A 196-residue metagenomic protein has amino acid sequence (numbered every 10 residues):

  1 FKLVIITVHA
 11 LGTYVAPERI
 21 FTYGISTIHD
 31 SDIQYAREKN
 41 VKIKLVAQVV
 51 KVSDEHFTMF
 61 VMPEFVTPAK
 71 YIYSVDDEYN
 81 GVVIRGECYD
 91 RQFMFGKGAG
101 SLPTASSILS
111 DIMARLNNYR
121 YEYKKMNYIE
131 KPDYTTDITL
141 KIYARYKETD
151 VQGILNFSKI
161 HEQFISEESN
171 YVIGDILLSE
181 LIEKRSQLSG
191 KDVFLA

Functional and structural regions predicted by a protein language model:
F1-S74, Y79-G81: Substrate-binding/catalytic subdomain of NAD(P)-dependent oxidoreductase enzymes
V15-F21, H29, I84, R120-E130 (+1 more regions): Short, solvent-exposed coil/turn linker segments
I33-I43, R91-A99, P103, I138 (+1 more regions): Short secondary-structure transition/capping segments
A47-V49, F65-T67, C88, G98 (+2 more regions): A broadly conserved detector of short glycine/acidic/proline-rich loop/turn motifs that flank catalytic sites and bind
T58-A144: Catalytic, metal-anchored helix/loop core of enzyme active sites in primary metabolism
I112-A196: A conserved regulatory-domain signal marking ACT and ACT-like small-molecule sensing domains and adjacent regulatory
